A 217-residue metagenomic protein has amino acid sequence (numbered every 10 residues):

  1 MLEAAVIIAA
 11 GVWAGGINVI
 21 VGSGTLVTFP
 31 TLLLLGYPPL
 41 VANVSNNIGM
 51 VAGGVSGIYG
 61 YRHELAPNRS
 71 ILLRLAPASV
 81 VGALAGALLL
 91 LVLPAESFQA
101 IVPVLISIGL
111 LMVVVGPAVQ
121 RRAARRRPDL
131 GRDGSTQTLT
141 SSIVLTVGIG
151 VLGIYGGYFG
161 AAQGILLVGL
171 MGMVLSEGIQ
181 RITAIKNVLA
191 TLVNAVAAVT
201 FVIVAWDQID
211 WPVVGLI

Functional and structural regions predicted by a protein language model:
M1-P38, R126-T183, L189, G215: Selected transmembrane alpha-helices and immediately adjacent juxtamembrane segments of polytopic inner-membrane
A4, N47, V102-I106, L110 (+3 more regions): Residues within membrane-spanning alpha-helices of integral membrane proteins, especially the hydrophobic core/packing
G11, G15-V19, G54-I58, A83-L91 (+5 more regions): Transmembrane alpha-helical segments of multi-pass membrane transport proteins and ion-pumping complexes
G16, N68-A78, V102, R127-D129 (+1 more regions): Cytoplasmic-side transmembrane-helix entry/capping segments in multi-pass membrane proteins
G16, T31, R62, L84 (+5 more regions): Membrane-interface helix caps of multi-pass small-molecule transporters
Y37-N47, A66-R74, S176-N187: Membrane-interface alpha-helices at helix entry/exit sites of multi-pass transporters
V44-V104, N194-I217: Selective hydrophobic functional segments
V55-A66, V104-G134: Transmembrane helix exit motif
